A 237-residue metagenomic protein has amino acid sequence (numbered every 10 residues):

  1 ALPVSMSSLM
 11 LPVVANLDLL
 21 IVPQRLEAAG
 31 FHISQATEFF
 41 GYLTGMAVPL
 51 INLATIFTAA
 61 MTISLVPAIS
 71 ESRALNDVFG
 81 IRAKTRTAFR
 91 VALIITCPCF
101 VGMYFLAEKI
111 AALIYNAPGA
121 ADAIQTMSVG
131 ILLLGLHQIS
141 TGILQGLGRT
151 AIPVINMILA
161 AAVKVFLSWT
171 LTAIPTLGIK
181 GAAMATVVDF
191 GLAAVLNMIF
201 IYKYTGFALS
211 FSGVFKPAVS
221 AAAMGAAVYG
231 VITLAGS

Functional and structural regions predicted by a protein language model:
P3, M10, A36-T58, R90-V91: Alpha-helical transmembrane segments of polytopic membrane transporters and translocases
S8, S212-S237: Transmembrane alpha-helical segments of multi-pass transport proteins
T44, D77-I94, P98-L106, I124: Interfacial transmembrane-helix starts/ends
N52-L75: Helix-loop junctions and terminal segments of transmembrane helices in multi-pass membrane transport/translocation
R86, M103-L134: Interfacial segments at transmembrane-helix termini and the short loops linking adjacent helices
V129-L159, T170: Membrane-interface junctions at transmembrane-helix termini in multi-pass inner-membrane proteins
H137-G148, M198-V214: Alpha-helical transmembrane segments
L159-A162, I179-F200: Hydrophobic alpha-helical transmembrane segments
